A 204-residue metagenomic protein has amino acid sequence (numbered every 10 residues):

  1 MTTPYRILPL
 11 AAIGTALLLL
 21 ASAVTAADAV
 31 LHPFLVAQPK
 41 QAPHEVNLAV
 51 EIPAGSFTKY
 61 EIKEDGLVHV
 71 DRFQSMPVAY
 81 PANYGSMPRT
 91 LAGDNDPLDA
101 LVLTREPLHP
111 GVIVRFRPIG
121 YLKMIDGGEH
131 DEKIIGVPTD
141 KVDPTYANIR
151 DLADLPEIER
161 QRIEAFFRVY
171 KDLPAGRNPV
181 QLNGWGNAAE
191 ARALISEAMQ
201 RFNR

Functional and structural regions predicted by a protein language model:
T2-I13: Bacterial N-terminal signal peptides that target proteins for export
A11-S22: Bacterial N-terminal signal peptides
A27-R204: Hydrophobic N-terminal alpha-helices or hydrophobic patches in metabolic proteins across all domains of life
